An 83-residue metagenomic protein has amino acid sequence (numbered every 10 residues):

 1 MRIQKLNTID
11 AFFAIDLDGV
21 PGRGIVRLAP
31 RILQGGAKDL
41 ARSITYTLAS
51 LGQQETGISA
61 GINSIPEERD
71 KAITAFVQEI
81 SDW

Functional and structural regions predicted by a protein language model:
M1-W83: N-terminal ligand-binding/catalytic initiation module
